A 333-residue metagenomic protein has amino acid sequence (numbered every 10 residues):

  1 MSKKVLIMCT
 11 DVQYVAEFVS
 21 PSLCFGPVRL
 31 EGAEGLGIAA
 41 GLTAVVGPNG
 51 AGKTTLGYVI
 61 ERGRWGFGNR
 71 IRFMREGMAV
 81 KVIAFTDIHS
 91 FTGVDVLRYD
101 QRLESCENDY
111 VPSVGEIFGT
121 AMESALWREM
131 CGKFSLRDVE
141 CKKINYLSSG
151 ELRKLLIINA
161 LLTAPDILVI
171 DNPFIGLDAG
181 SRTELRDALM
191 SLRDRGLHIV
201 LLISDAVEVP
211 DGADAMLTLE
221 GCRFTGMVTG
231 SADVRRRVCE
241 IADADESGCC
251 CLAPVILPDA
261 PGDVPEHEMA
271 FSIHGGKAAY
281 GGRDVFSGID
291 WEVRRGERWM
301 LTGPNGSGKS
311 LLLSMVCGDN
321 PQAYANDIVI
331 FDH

Functional and structural regions predicted by a protein language model:
S2-K3, C9-T10, V94-A121, W127 (+1 more regions): Pre-NBD coupling/linker segments of ABC/ABC-like ATPases
V46-A51, T302-P304: The feature captures the beta-strand-to-loop junction immediately N-terminal to the Walker
T54-A121, L313-H333: ABC ATPase nucleotide-binding domain signature region
E123-V139: Conserved ABC ATPase "signature" region
K143-L147: Conserved ABC ATPase signature
L156-I157: Hydrophobic anchor residue at the start of the ABC signature
N172-P173: Walker B catalytic motif
